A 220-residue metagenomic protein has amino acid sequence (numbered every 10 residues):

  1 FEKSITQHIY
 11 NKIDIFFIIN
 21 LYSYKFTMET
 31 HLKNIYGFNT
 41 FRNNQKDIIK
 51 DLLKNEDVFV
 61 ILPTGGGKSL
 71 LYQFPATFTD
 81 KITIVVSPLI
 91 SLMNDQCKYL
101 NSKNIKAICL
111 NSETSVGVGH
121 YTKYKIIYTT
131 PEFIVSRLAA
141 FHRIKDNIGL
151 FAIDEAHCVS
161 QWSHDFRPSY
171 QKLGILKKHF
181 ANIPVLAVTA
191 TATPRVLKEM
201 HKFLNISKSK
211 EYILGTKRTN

Functional and structural regions predicted by a protein language model:
T27-I61: Conserved pre-motif I regulatory segment
E56-Y72: Walker A/P-loop
T64-G66, T130, T189-T191: Conserved phosphate-coupling serine/threonine residues in phosphotransfer and NTP-handling enzymes
I82-N101, V196: Conserved Walker A/P-loop ATP-binding site and its immediately adjacent core in helicase/helicase-like ATPase domains
T114-L150: Conserved helix/coil segment N-terminal to the catalytic DExD/H
E155: Walker B catalytic acidic pair
C158-I213: Post-DEXD/H (motif II) to motif III coupling segment of the RecA-like Helicase ATP-binding lobe
Y212-N220: Conserved interdomain linker/interface between the two RecA-like ATPase lobes of SF2 helicase motors
